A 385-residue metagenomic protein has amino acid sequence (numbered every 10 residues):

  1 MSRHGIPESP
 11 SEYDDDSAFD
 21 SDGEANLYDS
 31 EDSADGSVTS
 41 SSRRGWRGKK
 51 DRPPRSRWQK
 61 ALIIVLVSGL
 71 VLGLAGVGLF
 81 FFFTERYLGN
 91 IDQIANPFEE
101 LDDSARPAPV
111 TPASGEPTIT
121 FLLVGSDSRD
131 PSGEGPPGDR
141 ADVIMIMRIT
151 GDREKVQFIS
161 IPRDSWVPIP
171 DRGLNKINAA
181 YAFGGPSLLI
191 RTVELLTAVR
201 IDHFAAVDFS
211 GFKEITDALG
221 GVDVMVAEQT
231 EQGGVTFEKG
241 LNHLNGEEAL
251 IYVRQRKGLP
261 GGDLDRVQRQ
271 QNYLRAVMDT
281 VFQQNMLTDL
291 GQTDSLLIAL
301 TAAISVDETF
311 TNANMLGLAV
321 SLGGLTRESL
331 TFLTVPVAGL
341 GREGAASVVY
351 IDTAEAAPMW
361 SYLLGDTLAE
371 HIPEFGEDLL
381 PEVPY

Functional and structural regions predicted by a protein language model:
M1-L62: Terminal targeting segments of Actinobacterial cell-envelope proteins
S2-R3, G45-R153: Entry/capping segment at the start of metal-dependent catalytic domains with acidic active-site entry clusters
A95, A141-V143, L174, N178 (+10 more regions): Extracytoplasmic/secreted envelope proteins and their assembly/folding machinery, especially bacterial periplasmic
E116-I119, D139-I144, R153-I161, R172-L174 (+7 more regions): Extracytoplasmic
P117, I215-G291, S295-L297, I304 (+1 more regions): Flexible, polar/acidic helix-loop-strand segments at domain edges
T118, L244, S305-Y385: C-terminal solvent-exposed extensions
D130-G135, N175-F183, A198-H203, K257-L264 (+3 more regions): Second-shell loop/turn segments in exported
N178-E238: Amphipathic, coiled-coil-like alpha-helical scaffolding segments used for oligomerization/assembly
